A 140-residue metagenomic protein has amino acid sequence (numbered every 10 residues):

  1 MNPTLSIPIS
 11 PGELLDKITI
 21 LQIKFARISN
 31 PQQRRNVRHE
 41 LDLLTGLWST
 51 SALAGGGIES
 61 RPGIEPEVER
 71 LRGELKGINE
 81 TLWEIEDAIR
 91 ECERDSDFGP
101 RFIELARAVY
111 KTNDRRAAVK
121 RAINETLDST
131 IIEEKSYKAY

Functional and structural regions predicted by a protein language model:
M1-Y140: Extended, charge-rich alpha-helical interface modules
